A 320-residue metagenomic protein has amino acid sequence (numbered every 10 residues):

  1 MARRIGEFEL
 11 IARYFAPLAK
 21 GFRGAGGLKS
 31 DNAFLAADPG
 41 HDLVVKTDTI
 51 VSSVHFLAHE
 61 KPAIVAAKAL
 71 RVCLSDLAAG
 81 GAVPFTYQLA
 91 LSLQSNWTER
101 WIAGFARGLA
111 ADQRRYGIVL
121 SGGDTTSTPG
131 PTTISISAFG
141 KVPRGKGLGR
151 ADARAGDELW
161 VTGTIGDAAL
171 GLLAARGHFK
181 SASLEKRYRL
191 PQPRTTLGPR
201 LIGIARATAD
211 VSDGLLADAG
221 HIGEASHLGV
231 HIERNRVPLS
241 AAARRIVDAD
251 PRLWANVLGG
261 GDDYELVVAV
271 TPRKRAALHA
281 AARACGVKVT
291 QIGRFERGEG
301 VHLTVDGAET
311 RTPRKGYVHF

Functional and structural regions predicted by a protein language model:
M1-A16, K61, S95-S121, S127-I134 (+3 more regions): Glycine-/charge-enriched secondary-structure boundary and capping motifs
M1-I64, L89, R107-A111, G117: Extreme N-terminal cap/leader segments of soluble proteins
P39, L43, I50, P84-A174 (+1 more regions): Glycine-rich anion-binding loops of enzyme active sites
V65-L77, G108, D112: Short, well-ordered amphipathic alpha-helical segments that serve as non-catalytic structural scaffolds within diverse
S137-L148, A155, A182-R200: Active-site glycine-rich loop that binds ribose-phosphate moieties when present
E158-G163, P191-L215: Internal active-site segments that recognize and position negatively charged phosphoryl groups and nucleotide moieties
L170-R187: Short, compositionally biased
